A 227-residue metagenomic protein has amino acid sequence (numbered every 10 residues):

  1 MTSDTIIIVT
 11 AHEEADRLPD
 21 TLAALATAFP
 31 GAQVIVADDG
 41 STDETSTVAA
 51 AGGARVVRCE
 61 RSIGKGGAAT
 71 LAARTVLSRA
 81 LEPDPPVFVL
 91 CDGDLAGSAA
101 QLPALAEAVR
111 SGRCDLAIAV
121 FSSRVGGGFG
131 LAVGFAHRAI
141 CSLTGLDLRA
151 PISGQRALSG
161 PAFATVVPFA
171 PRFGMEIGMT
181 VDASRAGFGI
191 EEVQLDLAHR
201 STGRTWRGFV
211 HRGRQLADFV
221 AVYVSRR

Functional and structural regions predicted by a protein language model:
M1-T2, D16, P168-R227: Hydrophobic helical membrane-anchoring modules
D4-I6, Q33, G178: Cell-envelope/extracellular polymer assembly enzymes that use nucleotide-activated donors
V9-T10, G31-G40, C59: Short beta-strand/loop segment that forms part of the nucleotide-sugar
E13-A28: Short, well-formed alpha-helical segments that are part of the catalytic scaffolds of diverse glycosyltransferases
E13-R17, S41, S98: Donor nucleotide-sugar binding loop of glycosyltransferases
D38-S46, L95: A conserved acidic beta->alpha catalytic loop
V57-T75, S98-F173, R200-V210: Acceptor/aglycone-binding surface of glycosyltransferases and processive sugar-polymer synthases
L81-A96: Short beta-strand-to-loop acidic/aromatic patch adjacent to the donor-nucleotide binding site
